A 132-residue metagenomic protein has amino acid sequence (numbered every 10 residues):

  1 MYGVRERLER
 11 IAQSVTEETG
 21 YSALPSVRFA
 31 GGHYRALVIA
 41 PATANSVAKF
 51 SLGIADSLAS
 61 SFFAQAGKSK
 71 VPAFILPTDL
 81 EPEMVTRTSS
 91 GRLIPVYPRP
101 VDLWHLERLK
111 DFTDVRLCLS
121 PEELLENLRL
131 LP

Functional and structural regions predicted by a protein language model:
M1-P132: A cross-family phosphate/adenosyl-ligand binding-site feature
